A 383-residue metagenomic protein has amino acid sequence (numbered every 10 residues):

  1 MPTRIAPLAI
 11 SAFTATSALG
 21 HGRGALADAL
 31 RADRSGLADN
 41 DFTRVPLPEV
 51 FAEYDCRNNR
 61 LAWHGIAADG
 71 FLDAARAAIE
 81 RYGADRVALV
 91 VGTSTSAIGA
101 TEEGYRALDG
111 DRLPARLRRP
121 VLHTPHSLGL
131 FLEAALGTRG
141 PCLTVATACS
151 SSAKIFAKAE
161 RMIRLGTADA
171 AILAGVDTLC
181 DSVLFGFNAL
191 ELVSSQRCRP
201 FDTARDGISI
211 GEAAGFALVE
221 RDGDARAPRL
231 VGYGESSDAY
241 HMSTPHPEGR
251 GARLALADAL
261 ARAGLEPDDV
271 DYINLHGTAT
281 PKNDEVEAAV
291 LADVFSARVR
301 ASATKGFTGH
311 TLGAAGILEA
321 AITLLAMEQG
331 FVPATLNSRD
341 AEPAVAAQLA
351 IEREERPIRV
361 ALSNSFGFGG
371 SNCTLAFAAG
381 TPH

Functional and structural regions predicted by a protein language model:
M1-I10, L265-D269, V345-H383: Flexible, low-complexity linker/loop segments at domain and module junctions
P2-T3, L19, G24-A100, A255 (+1 more regions): Conserved active-site "lid/cap" helical segment
I5-S17, R23-N40, V193, R197-A263 (+1 more regions): Condensing-enzyme catalytic core mediating Claisen C-C bond formation in acyl metabolism
A12, L30, L89, L132 (+9 more regions): Conserved small-residue
E53-L72, A115-P125, C142-K154, C198-G215 (+3 more regions): Active-site pocket-shaping loop/turn-to-helix segments
T93-L143, N283-S296: Active-site-proximal gating segment of KS-fold condensing enzymes and close homologs
A100, T178-P200, E235-L254, T278-V290 (+1 more regions): Active-site-adjacent elements of ketosynthase-type condensing enzymes
P125-G129, E133-L136, P141-G175, I210-A225 (+3 more regions): Active-site-proximal alpha-helical scaffold in enzymes
